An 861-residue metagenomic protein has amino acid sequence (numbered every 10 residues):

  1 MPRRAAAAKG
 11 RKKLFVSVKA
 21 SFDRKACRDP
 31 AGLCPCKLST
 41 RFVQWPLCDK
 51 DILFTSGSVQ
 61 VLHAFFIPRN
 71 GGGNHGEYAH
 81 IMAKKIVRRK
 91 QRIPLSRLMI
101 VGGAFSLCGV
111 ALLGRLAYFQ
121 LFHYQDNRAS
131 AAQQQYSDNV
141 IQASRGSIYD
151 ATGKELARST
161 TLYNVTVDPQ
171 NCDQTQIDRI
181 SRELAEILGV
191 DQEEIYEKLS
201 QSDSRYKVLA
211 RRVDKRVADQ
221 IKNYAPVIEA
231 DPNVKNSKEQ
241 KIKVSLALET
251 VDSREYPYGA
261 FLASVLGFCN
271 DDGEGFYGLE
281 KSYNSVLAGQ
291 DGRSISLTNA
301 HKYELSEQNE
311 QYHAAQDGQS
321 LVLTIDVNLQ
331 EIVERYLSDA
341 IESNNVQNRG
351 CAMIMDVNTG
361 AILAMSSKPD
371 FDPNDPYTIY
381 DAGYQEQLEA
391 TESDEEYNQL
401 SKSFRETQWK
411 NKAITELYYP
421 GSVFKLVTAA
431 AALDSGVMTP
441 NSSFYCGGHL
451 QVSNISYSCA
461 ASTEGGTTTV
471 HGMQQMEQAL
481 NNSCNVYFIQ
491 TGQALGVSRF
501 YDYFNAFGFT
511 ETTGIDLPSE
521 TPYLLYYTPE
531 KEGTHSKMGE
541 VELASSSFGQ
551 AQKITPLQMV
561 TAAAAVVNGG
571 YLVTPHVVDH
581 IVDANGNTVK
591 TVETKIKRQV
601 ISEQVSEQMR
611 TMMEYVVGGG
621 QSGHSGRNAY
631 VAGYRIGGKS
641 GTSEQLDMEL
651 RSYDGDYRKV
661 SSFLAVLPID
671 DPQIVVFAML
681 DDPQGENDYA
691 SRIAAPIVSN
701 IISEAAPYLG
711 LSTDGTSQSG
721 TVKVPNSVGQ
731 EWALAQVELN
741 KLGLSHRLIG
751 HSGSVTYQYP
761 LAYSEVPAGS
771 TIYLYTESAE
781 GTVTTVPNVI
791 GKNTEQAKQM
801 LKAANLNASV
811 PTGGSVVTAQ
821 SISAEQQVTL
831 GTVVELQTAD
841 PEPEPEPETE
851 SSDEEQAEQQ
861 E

Functional and structural regions predicted by a protein language model:
R4, F65-F66, G72-T391, Q408 (+10 more regions): Periplasmic/cell-envelope proteins involved in peptidoglycan metabolism and beta-lactam response
L14-S17, F22, A26-L33, K37-T40 (+5 more regions): N-terminal amphipathic/hydrophobic targeting modules at extreme N-termini, encompassing cleavable Sec/SRP-type signal
G76, A157, N299-Y312, N358-V423 (+1 more regions): Beta-lactam-recognizing serine transpeptidase/beta-lactamase-like catalytic domain environment
Q142-R145, T161-V165, R205, V244 (+14 more regions): Envelope-exposed proteins and targeting segments
A143, N171-D178, R211-K215, G273-Y277 (+14 more regions): Soluble non-cytosolic domains of exported or imported proteins
A185-G189, P226, N270, A288 (+12 more regions): Sec-exported extracytoplasmic/periplasmic mature domains
E194-S204, V346-T359, Y445-G447, S519-T521 (+4 more regions): Acidic/histidine-enriched alpha-helical segments
V592, G633, D647, A678-E861: Ligand-recognition elements built from short beta-strands and adjacent flexible loops
